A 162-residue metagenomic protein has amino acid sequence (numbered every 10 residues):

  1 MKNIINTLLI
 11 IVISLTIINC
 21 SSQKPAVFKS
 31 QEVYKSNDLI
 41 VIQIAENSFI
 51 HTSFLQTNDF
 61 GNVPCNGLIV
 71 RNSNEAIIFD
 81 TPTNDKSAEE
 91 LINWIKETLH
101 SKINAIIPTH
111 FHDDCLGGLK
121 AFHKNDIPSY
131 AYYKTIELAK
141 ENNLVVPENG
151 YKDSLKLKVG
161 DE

Functional and structural regions predicted by a protein language model:
M1-L8: Bacterial N-terminal signal peptides that target proteins for export
T16-N19: C-terminal motif of bacterial Sec signal peptides marking the signal peptidase cleavage site
S21-E32: Bacterial Sec signal peptide processing site at the extreme N-terminus
V33-K35, F60-V63, N142-N143, E148-G150: Short solvent-exposed loop/turn micro-motifs enriched in small/polar/acidic residues
D38-V41, G67, K152-S154: Short, acidic/polar N-cap/turn motifs at the starts of alpha helices
I42-I92: Conserved beta-strand hairpin/beta-sheet module of binuclear metal-dependent hydrolase folds, prominently
E89, N93-G160: Active-site HxH/HxHxD metal-binding segment of metal-dependent hydrolases
